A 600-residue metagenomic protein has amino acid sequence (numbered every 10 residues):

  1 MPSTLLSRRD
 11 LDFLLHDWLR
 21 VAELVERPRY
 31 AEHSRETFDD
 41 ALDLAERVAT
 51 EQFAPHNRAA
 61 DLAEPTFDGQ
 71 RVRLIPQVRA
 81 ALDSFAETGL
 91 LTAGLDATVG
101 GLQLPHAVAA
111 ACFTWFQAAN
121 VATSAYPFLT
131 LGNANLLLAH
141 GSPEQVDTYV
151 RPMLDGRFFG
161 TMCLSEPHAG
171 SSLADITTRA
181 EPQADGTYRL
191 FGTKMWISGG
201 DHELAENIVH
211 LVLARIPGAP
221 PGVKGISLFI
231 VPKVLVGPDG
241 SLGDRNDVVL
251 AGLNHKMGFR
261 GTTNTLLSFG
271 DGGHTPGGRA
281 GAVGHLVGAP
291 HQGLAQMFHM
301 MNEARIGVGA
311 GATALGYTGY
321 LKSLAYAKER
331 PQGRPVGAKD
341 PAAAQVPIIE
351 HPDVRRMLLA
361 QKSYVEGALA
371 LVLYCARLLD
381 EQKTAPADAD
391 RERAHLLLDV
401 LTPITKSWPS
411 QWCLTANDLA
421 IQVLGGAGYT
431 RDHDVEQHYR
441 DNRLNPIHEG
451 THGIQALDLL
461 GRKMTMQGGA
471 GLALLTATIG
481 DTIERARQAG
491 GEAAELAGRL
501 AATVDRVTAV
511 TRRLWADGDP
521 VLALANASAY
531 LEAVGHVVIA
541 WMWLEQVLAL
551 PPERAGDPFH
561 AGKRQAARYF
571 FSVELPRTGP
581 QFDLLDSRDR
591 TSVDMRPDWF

Functional and structural regions predicted by a protein language model:
M1-A125, T148, L584, R590-F600: Amphipathic, small/basic residue-rich leader segments at the start of a protein or domain
P2-L5, F259, Y374, L396-L474 (+2 more regions): Alpha-helix capping/hinge segments and adjacent helical runs
P65, Y126-T130, G141-Q183, A376-H395 (+3 more regions): Internal maturation/activation junctions in enzymes
L131-N133, S142-Q145, Y149, H448-T451 (+1 more regions): A structural-propensity feature for long, helix-poor, extended segments
T187, F191-R245: A short core secondary-structure module
W196, L235-A251, K256, L266-A304 (+2 more regions): A glycine-rich, basic-preceded beta-loop-alpha segment at the flavin cofactor/substrate interface of flavin-utilizing
E366-T405, T511-A525, Q546-P558: C-terminal helix-coil-helix/basic helical segment that borders enzyme active sites and/or dimer interfaces and provides
M466, D481-F600: C-terminal amphipathic alpha-helical interaction region
